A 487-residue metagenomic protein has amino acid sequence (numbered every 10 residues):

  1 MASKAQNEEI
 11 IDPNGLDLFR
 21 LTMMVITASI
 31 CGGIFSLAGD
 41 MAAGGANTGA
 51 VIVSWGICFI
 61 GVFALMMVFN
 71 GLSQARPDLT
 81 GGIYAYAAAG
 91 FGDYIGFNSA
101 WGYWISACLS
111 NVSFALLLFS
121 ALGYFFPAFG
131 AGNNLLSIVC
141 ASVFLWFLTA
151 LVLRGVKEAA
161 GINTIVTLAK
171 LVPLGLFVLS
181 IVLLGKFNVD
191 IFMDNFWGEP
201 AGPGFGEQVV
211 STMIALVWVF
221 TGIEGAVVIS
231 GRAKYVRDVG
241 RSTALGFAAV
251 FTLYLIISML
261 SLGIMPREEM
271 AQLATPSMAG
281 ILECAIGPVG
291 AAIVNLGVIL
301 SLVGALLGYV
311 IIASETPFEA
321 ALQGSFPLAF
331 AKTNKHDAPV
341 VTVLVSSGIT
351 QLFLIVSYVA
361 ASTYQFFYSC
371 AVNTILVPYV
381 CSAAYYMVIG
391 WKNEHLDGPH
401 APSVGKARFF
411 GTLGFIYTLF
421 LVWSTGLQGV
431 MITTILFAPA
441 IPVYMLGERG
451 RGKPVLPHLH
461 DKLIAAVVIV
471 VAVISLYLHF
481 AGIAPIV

Functional and structural regions predicted by a protein language model:
M1-I52, G56, V62-N70, D78-T80 (+4 more regions): Membrane-interface "cap" regions at the ends of multi-pass membrane proteins
S3-N14, I52, F129-L136, L168-N295 (+1 more regions): Helix-loop-helix junctions that connect adjacent transmembrane segments in multi-pass membrane transporters
P13, L18-F19, V139-S142, K234-V236 (+5 more regions): Loop-to-transmembrane helix boundary motifs in multi-pass membrane proteins
A42-A43, F63-L145, A150-L153, E158 (+3 more regions): Hydrophobic transmembrane alpha-helices that form the core helical bundles of multi-pass secondary transporters
A42-A50, S120, Y124-S137, K157-V166 (+6 more regions): Transmembrane helix-loop boundary segments of multi-pass membrane transporters
Y84-A87, G92, Y124-F129, E199 (+3 more regions): TM-loop-TM module centered on a large, flexible mid-protein loop between adjacent transmembrane helices in multi-pass
L136-F187, T243-F247, V372-V377, T433-P439 (+1 more regions): Membrane-interface loop-to-helix entry segments
T333-N334, Y379-V470: C-terminal membrane-solvent junction of multi-pass transporters and transport-like membrane proteins
